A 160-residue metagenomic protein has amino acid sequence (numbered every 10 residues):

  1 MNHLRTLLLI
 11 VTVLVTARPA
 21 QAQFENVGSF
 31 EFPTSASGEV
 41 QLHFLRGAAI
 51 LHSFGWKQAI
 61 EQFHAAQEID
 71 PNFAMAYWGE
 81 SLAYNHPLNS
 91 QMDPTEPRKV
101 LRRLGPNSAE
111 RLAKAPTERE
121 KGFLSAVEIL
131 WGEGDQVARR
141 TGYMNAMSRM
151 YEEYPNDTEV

Functional and structural regions predicted by a protein language model:
R5-T16: Bacterial N-terminal signal peptides
P19-F24: Boundary at the C-terminal end of the N-terminal hydrophobic targeting segment
E31-T34, L104-E120, R149-V160: Flexible helix-coil transition and linker loops at the boundaries of alpha-helical arrays
A36-A65, L124, E128-G132, Q136: Alpha-helical segment of the N-proximal tetratricopeptide repeat
E39, N72-A74, D157-V160: Residue-level recognition of tetratricopeptide repeat
H43, Y77, E118-S125, V160: Canonical tetratricopeptide repeat
G55-Q58, E80-T117, S125-A138: Inter-helical turn/loop elements of alpha-helical hairpins
